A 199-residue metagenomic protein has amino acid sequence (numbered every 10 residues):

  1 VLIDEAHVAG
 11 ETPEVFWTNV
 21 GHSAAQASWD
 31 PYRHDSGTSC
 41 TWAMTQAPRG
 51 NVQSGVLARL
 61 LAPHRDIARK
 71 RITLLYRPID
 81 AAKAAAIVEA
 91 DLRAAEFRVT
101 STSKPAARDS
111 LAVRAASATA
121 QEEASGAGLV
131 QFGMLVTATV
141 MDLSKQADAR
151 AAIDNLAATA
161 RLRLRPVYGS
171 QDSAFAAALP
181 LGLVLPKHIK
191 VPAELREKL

Functional and structural regions predicted by a protein language model:
V1-L199: Extended, folded cores of ATP/NTP-driven motor/assembly subunits in large transport and secretion machines
